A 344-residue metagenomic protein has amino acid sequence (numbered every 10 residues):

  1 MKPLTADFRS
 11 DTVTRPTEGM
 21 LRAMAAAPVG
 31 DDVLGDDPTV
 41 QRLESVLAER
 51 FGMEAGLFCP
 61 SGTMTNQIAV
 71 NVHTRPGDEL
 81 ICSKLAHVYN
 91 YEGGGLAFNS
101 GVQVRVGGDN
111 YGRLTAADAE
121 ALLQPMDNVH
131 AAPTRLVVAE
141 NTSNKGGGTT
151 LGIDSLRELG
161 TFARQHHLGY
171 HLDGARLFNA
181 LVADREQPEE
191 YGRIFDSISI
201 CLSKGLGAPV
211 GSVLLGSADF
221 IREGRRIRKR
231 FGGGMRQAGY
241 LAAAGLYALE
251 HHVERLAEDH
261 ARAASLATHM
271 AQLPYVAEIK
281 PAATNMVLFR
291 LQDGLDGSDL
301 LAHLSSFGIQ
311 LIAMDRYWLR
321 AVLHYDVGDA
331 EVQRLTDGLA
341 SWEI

Functional and structural regions predicted by a protein language model:
M1-Q292, G297-F307, L311-V327, R334-E343: Conserved PLP-enzyme active-site core in the AAT-like
